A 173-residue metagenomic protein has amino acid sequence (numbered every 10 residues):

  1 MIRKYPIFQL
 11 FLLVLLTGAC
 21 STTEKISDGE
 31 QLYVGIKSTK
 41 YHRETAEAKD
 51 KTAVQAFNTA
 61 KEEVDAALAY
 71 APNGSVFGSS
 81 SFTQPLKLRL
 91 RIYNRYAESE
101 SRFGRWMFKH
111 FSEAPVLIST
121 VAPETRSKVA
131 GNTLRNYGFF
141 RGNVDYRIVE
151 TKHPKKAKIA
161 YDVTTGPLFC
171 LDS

Functional and structural regions predicted by a protein language model:
M1-F8: Bacterial N-terminal signal peptides that target proteins for export
I2, S21-S173: Interaction-mediating elements
F8-Q9, K128: Generic hydrophobic-segment detector
Q9-L10, T83: Alpha-helical interaction segments
L16-A19: C-terminal motif of bacterial Sec signal peptides marking the signal peptidase cleavage site
